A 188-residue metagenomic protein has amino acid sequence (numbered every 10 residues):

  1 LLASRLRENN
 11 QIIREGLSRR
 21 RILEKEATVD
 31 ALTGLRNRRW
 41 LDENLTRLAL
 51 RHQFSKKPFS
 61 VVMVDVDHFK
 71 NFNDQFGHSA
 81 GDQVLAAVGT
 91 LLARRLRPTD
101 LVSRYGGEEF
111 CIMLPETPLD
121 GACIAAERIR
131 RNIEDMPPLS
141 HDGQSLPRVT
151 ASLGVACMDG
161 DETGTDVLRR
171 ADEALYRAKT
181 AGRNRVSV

Functional and structural regions predicted by a protein language model:
L1-R21, C157: Regulatory sensory/coupling modules that transmit signals to nucleotide-handling catalytic cores
E24-E43, V64-G77, A86: Conserved nucleotide-binding and Mg2+-coordinating catalytic segments in signaling enzymes
E24-K25, A31, R38-P58, G89-R97 (+1 more regions): Short regulatory alpha-helical coupling segments that immediately precede and/or link into cyclic nucleotide signaling
T33, V62-D65, G107, A171: Conserved metal-coordinating catalytic motifs of nucleotidyl cyclase and c-di-GMP turnover enzymes
R51, R94-T99, R131-Q144, C157 (+1 more regions): Short catalytic/binding micro-motifs of nucleotide second-messenger systems
G89-T90, G121-L139, D172: Alpha-helical scaffold within the catalytic cores of cyclic-nucleotide enzymes
L101-R104: A short pre-motif secondary-structure segment
P115, L119, C123, E127 (+1 more regions): Catalytic-core segments of nucleotide cyclases and related cyclic-nucleotide turnover enzymes
